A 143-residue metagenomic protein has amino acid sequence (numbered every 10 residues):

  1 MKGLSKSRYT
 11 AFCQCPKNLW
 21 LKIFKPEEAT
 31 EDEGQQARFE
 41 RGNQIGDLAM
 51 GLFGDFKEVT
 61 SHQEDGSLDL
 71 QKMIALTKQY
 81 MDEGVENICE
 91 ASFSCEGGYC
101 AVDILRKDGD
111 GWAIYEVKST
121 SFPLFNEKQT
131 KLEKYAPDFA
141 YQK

Functional and structural regions predicted by a protein language model:
M1-D65: Charged, glycine-rich intrinsically disordered N-terminal tails and low-complexity linkers that flank
K2, K6, K17, K22-K25 (+7 more regions): Context-gated lysine
D32, D47, D55, D65 (+5 more regions): Acidic-enriched, low-complexity/disordered segments with a strong bias for Aspartate over Glutamate
K57-S94: A short acidic/basic microdomain associated with nuclease active sites
Q79-K143: Mg2+/Mn2+-dependent nuclease catalytic core
